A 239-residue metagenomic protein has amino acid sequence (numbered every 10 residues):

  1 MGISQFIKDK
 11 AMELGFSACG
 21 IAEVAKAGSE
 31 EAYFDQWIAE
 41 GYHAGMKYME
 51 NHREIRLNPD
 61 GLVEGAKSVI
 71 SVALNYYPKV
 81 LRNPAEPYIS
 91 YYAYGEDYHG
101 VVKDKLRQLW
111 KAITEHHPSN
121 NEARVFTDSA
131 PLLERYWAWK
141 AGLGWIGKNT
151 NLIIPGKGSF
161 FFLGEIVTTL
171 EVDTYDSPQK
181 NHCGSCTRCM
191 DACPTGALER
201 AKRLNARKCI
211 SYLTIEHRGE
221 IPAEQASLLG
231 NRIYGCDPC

Functional and structural regions predicted by a protein language model:
M1-H182, N231: Auxiliary alpha/beta "docking" domains used to position bulky ligands
I3, S185, Q225: Short, glycine/acidic-rich beta->alpha junctions
Y88-S90, I215-G219: A short small-residue
K180-S185, E199: Long, well-ordered alpha-helical scaffolding segments within enzyme catalytic domains, especially pronounced
R188-Y212, R218, N231-C239: Iron-sulfur cluster-binding cysteine motifs and their immediate structural context in ferredoxin-like electron-transfer
I221-S227: Short linker/helix segments within small regulatory modules
